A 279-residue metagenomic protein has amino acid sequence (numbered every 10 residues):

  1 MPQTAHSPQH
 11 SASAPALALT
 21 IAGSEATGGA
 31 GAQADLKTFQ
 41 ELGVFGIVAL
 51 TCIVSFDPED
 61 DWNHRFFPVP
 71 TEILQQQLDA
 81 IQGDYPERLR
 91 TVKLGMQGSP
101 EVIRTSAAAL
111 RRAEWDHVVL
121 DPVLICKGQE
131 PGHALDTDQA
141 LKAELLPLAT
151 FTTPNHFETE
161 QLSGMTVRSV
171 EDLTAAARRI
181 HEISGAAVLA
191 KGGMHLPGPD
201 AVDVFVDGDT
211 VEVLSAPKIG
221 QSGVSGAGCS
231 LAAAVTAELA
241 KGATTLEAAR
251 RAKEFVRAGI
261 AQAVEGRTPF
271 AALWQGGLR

Functional and structural regions predicted by a protein language model:
P2-T20, A32, L36-Q129: Conserved N-terminal subdomain of the carbohydrate kinase-like
H6-P15, G31, G198-L214: Acidic-glycine-rich active-site phosphate/pyrophosphate-binding loop
I21-T27, E212-S225: Short pre-catalytic strand/loop immediately N-terminal to key active-site residues, enriched for Gly-Thr
G43-I47, E212, E238-A252: Phosphate-handling active-site elements
D61-P68, E130-D136, G164-R168, G220: Short glycine-enriched, charge-decorated loop/helix-capping segments at active-site entrances that position
P68, L246-R279: Charged C-terminal helix
L135-V211: Conserved phosphate/ATP/ADP-binding segment of small-molecule kinases
E160-Q161, Q221-T245: Short, small-residue alpha-helix embedded
